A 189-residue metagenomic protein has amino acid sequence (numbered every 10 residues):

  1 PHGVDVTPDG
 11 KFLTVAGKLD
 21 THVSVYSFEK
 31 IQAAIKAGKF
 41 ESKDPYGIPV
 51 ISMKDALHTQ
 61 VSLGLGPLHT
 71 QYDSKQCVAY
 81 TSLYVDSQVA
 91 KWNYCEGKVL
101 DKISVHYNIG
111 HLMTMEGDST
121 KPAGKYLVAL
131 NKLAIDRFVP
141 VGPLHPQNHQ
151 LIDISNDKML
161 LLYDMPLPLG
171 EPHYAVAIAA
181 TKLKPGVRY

Functional and structural regions predicted by a protein language model:
P1-Y189: Predominantly soluble domains enriched in secretory-pathway, periplasmic, or organellar proteins
